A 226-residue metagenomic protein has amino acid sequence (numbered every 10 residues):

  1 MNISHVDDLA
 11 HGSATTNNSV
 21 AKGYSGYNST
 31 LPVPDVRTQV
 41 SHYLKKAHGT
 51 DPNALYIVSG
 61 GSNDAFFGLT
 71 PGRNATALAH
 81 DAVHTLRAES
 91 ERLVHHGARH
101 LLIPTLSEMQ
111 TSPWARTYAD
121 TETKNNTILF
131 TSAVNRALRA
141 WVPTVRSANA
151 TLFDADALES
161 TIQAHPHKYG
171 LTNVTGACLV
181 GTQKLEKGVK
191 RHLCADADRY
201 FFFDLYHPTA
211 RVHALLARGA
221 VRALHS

Functional and structural regions predicted by a protein language model:
M1, E89-R99, F130-L152: A structural motif corresponding to the C-terminal end of an alpha-helix and its immediate exit/capping segment
M1-H84: Conserved SGNH/GDSL esterase-like catalytic core that processes O-acyl groups on lipids and polysaccharides
M1-N2, A47-P52, Y56, H95-H96 (+3 more regions): Extracellular/periplasmic catalytic domains that process cell-envelope and extracellular macromolecules
H5-H11, A54-S59, D64-F67, V94 (+5 more regions): Structural recognition of the beta-strand scaffold that forms the well-ordered cores of secreted hydrolase catalytic
T16, A65-A77, M109-S132: Serine-dependent acyl-ester chemistry module
R37-V40, A79, V83, R87-S90 (+3 more regions): Extracytoplasmic/secreted envelope proteins and their assembly/folding machinery, especially bacterial periplasmic
E108-I128, A140-P143, S147-A210: Mobile gating loops/cap/lid regions near enzyme active sites that modulate substrate access
A214-S226: C-terminal helix/juxtamembrane-tail motif
